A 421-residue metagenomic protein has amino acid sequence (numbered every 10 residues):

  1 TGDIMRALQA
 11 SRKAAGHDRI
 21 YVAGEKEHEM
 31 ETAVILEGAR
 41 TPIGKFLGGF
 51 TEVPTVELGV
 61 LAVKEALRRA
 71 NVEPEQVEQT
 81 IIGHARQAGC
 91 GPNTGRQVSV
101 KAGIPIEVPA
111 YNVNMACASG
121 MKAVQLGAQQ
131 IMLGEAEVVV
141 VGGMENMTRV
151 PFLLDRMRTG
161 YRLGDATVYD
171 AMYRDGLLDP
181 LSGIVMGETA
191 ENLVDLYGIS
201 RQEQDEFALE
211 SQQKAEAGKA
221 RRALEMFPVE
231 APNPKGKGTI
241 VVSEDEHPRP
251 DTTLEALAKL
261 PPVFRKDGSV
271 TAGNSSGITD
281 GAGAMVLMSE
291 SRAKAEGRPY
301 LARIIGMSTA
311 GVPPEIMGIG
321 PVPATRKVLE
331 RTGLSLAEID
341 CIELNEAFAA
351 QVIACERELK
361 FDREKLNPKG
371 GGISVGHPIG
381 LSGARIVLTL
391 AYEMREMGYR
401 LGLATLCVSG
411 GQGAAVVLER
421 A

Functional and structural regions predicted by a protein language model:
E27-P54, L254-I319, P323, R331 (+3 more regions): Condensing-enzyme catalytic core mediating Claisen C-C bond formation in acyl metabolism
R40-T41, T51-V53, L58-L61, R69 (+3 more regions): N-terminal extracellular/periplasmic Venus flytrap/periplasmic-binding protein-like
T51-A118, K122-V139, G143-R162, M226-S243 (+2 more regions): Conserved beta-ketoacyl condensing-enzyme motif
V56-N71, T94-V98, A123-L126, M186-L193 (+5 more regions): Short, well-ordered amphipathic alpha-helical segments that serve as non-catalytic structural scaffolds within diverse
H84-V138, L181-V185, D251-G277, E358-L390 (+1 more regions): Conserved catalytic cysteine-centered active-site region of acyl-thioester-dependent Claisen-condensing enzymes
N114-E145, E188, V194-A220, A284-S291 (+3 more regions): Active-site-proximal alpha-helical scaffold in enzymes
V138-L193: Flexible glycine-/small-residue-enriched beta->alpha junction loops that bind anionic phosphate/pyrophosphate groups
E188-E191, E225-F227, I305-S374: Active-site pocket-lining segment
